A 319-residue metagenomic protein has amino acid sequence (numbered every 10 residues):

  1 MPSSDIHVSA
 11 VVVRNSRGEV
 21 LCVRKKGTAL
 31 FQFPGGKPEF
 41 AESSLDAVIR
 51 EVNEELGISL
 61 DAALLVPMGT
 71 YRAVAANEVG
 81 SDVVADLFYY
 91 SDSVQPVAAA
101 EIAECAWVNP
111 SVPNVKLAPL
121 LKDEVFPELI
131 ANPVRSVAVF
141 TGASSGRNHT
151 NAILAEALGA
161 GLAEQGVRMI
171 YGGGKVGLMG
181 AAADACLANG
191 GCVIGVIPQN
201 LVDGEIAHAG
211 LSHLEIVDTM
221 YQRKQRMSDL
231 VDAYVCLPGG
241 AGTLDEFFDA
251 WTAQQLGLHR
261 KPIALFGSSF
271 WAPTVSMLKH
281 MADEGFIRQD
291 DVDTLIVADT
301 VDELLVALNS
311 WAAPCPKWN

Functional and structural regions predicted by a protein language model:
P2-V20, K37: Conserved N-terminal beta-strand and adjoining loop/helix that marks the start of the Nudix/MutT-like hydrolase domain
I6, V66, Y71-V97, P110: Active-site-adjacent beta-strand/loop module that shapes the phosphate/pyrophosphate-binding cleft
F33-M68: The catalytic Nudix box helix
D86-S91, V97-A131, T300: NUDIX/MutT-family hydrolases
P133-C192: Glycine-rich beta-alpha loop segments
Y171-M220: Glycine-rich, small/polar surface segments that engage phosphate groups of diverse ligands
I197, L237, W251-S276, I287-V292: Short, acidic/small-residue loops that bind anionic groups at enzyme active sites
D229-Y234, E284-N319: A charged, well-structured terminal subsegment
